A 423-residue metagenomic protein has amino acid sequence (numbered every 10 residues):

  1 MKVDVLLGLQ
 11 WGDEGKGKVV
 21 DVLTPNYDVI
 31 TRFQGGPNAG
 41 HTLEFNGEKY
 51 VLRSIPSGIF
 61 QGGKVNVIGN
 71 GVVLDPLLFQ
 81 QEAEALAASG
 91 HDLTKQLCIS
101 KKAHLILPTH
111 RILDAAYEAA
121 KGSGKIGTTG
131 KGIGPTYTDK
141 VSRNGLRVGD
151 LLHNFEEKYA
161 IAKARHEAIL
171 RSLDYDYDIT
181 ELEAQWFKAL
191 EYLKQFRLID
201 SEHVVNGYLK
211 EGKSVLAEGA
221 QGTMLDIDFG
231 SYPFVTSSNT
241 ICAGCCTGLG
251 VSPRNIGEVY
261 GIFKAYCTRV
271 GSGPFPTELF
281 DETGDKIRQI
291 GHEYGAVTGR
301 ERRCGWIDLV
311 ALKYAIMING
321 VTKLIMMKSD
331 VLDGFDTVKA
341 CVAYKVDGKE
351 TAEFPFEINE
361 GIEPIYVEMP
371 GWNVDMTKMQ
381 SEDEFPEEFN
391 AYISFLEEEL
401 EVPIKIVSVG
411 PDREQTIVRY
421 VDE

Functional and structural regions predicted by a protein language model:
M1-E423: Non-transmembrane, aqueous-exposed alpha-helical and coiled segments at domain scale
